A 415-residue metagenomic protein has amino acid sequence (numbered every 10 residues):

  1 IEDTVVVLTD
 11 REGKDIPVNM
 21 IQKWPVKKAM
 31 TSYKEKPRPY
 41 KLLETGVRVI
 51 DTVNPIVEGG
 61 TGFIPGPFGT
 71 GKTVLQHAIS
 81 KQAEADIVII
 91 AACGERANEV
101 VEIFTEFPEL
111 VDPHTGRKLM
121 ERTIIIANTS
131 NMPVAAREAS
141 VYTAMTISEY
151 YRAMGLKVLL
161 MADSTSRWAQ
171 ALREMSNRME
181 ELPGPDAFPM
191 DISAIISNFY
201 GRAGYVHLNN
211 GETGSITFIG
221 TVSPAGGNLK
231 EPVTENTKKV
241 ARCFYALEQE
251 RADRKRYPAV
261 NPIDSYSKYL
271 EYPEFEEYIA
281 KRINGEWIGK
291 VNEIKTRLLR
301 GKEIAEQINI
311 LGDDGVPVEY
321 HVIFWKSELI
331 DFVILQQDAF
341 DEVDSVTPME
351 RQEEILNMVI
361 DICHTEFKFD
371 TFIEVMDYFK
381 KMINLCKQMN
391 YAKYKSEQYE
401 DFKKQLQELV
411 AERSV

Functional and structural regions predicted by a protein language model:
I1-T45: Acidic-enriched and Gly/Ser
M20, L43-I50, E138, S193: Short, amphipathic alpha-helical segments
W24, I294, R351-M358, C386 (+2 more regions): Generic hydrophobic, helix-prone segments enriched in Leu/Val/Ile
P39-G59: Pre-Walker A (pre-P-loop) alpha-helix and adjacent loop at the N terminus of AAA/AAA+ ATPase modules, a conserved
T52-I383, K395: P-loop NTPase catalytic core
D370-V415: C-terminal amphipathic alpha-helical interaction region
